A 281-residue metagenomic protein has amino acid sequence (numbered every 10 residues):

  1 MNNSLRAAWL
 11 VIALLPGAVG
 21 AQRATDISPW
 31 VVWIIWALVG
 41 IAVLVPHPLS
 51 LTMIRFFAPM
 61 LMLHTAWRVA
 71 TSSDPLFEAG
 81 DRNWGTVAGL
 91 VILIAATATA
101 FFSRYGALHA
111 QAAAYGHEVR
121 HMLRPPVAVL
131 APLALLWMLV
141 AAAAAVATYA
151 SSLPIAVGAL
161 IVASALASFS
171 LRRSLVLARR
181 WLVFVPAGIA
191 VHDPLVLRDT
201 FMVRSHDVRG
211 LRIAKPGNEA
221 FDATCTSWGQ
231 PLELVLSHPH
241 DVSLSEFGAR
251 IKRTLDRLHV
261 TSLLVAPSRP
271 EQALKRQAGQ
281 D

Functional and structural regions predicted by a protein language model:
M1-E78: Membrane-anchoring hydrophobic segments
M1-N3, P75-A142: N-terminal membrane-targeting/pre-transmembrane regions
D26-W30, A79-T86, Y149-A163: Hydrophobic alpha-helical transmembrane segments
I34-L44, L63-H64, G89-T99, V162-L171: Alpha-helical transmembrane segments and their membrane-interface exit regions
G89-I92, V235-D281: Terminal and domain-flanking low-complexity segments
H109-V183: Anionic N-terminal interaction surfaces
I189-V191, T200-N218: Phosphoinositide-dependent membrane-docking surfaces
S205, E219-L244: Short, surface-exposed polybasic-and-hydrophobic patches located at secondary-structure transitions
